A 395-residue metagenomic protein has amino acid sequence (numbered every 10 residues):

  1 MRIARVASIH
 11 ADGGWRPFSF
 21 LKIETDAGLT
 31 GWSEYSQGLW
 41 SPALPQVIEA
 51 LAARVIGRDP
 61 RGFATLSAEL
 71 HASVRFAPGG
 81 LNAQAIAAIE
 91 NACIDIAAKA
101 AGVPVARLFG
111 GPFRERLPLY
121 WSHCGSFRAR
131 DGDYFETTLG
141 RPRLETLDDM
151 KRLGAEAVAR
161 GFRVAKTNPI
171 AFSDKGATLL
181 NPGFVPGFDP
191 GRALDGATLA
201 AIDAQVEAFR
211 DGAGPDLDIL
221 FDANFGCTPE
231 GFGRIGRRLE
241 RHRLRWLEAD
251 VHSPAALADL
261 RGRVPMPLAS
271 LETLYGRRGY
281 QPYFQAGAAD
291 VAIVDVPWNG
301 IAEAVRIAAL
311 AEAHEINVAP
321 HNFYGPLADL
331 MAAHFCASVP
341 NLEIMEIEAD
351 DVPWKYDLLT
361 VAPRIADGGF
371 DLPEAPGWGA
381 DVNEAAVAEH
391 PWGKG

Functional and structural regions predicted by a protein language model:
M1-W32, S36-Q37, V352-Y356: Structured beta-strand/loop patches that form or line metal/cofactor-binding pockets in enzymes
I3, G28, L51, I89 (+8 more regions): Conserved, mostly hydrophobic/aromatic
E24-A101, R107: Metal- or metallocofactor-binding catalytic centers and their adjacent structured scaffolds across diverse enzyme
L51, T65, R237, R243 (+3 more regions): Shared catalytic-loop signature of beta/alpha-barrel
A97, G102-P104, M150-G161, G379: Short amphipathic alpha-helices and their capping/turn segments at secondary-structure boundaries
R116, W121-A258: Metal-dependent enolase-superfamily TIM-barrel catalytic cores that perform enediolate-based chemistry
G377-G395: Extended hydrophobic packing segments that form well-structured cores
